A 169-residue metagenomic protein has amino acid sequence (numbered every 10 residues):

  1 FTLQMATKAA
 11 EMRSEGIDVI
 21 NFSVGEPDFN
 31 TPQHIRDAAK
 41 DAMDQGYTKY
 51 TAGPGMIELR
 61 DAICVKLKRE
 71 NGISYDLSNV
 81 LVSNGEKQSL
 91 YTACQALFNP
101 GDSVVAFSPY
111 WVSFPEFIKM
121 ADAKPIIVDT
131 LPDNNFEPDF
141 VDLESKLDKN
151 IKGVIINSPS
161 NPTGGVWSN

Functional and structural regions predicted by a protein language model:
F1-G85, T92: N-terminal small-domain helix-loop-helix segment of the aminotransferase-like
K8, A93, D142-K146: CheY-like receiver
Y75-V80, P100-S103, N150: Short acidic capping loops at alpha-helix termini that bridge into adjacent secondary structure
A96-I118: Conserved PLP-anchoring active-site segment centered on the Schiff-base-forming lysine
S108, I127-L131: Short beta->alpha connector loops at strand-helix junctions that form conserved, small/polar/Pro-enriched
M120-P125: A short helix-loop-beta submotif of the ANL/AMP-binding
T130-N169: Active-site phosphate-binding strand-loop segment of PLP-dependent enzymes
